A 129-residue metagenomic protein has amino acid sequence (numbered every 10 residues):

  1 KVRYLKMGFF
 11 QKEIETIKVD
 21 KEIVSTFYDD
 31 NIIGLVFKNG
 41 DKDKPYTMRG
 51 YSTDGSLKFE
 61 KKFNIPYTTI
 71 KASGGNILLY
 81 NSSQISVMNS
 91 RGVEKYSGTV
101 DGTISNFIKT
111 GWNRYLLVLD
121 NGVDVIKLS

Functional and structural regions predicted by a protein language model:
K1, T26-K42, I70-V87, N113-V125: Short beta-strand elements that form the blades of beta-propeller/WD-repeat-like and other beta-sheet-rich scaffold
K1-K18, D43-K62, Q84-V100, G122-S129: Surface-exposed loop/turn elements that mediate protein-protein interactions on large endomembrane-trafficking
K12, L57-K58, T68-I70, L79 (+2 more regions): A broad, structure-centric signal for solvent-exposed, well-ordered loop/edge residues that line or flank functional
K18-D30, K62-G75, G102-R114: Repeated scaffold domains used in trafficking and secretory/extracellular systems, primarily beta-propellers
